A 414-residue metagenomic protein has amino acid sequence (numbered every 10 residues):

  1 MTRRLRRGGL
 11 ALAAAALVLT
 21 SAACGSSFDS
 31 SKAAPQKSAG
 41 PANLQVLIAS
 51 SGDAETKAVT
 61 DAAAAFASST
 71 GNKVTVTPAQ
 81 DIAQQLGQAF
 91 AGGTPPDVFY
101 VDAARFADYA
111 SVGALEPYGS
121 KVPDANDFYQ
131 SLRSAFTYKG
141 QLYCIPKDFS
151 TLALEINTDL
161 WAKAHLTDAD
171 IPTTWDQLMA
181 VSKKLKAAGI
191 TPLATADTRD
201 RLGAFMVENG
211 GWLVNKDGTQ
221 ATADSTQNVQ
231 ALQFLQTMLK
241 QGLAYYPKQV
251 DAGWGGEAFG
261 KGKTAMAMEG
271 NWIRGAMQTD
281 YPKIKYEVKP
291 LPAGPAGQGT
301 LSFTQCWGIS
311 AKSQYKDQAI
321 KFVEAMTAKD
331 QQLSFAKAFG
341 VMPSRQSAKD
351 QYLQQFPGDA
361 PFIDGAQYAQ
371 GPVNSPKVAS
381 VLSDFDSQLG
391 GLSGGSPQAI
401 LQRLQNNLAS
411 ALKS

Functional and structural regions predicted by a protein language model:
G40, E116-Q130, I171-T173, G211-L232 (+4 more regions): Short, solvent-exposed loop/beta-turn-alpha elements that line the ligand-binding surface or hinge of extracytoplasmic
A49, L232-Y315: Extracytoplasmic/periplasmic substrate-binding proteins
A65-Q130, K163-H165, A265-M266: Extracytoplasmic "Venus flytrap"/periplasmic binding protein-like
P96-D97, A125-W161, T191-P192, G297-Q298 (+1 more regions): A structural signal for short loop-to-beta-strand junctions that line the ligand-binding cleft of periplasmic/secreted
A103-A153, M179, F205, K283 (+3 more regions): Hinge/lid segment of periplasmic solute-binding proteins
T137-R201, W212-Q249, A311-D317, A399: Helix-loop-helix "hinge/cap" segment bordering the ligand-binding cleft or interdomain interface
A162-K163, D168, Q367-S414: Conserved C-terminal helix/tail region of periplasmic/extracytoplasmic solute-binding proteins
A336-S387: Long, aromatic- and glycine/proline-rich binding clefts that accommodate carbohydrate-like moieties
